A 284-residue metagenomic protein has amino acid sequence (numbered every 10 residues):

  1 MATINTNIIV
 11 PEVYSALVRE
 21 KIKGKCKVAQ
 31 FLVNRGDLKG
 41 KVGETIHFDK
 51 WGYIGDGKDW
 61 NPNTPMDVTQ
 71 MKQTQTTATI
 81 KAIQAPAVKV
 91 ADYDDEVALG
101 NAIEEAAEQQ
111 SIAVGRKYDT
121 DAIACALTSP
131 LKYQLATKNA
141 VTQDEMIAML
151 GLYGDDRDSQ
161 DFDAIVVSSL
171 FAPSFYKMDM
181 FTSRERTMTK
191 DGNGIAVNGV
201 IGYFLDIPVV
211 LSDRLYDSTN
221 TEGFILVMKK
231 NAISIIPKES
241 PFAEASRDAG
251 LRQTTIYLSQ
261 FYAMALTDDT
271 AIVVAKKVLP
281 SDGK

Functional and structural regions predicted by a protein language model:
A2-D56, M71-Q84, V97, V141 (+1 more regions): Sequence/fold signature of self-assembling virion shell proteins
P62-T74: Active-site-surrounding "flap" and adjacent substrate/cofactor-binding loops of secreted or lumenal enzymes, prototyped
V90-Q160, V274-K284: Alpha-helical scaffold segments that mediate packing/assembly in large oligomeric complexes
T128-V200: Extended, solvent-exposed, turn-rich assembly/linker loops in the middle of proteins
